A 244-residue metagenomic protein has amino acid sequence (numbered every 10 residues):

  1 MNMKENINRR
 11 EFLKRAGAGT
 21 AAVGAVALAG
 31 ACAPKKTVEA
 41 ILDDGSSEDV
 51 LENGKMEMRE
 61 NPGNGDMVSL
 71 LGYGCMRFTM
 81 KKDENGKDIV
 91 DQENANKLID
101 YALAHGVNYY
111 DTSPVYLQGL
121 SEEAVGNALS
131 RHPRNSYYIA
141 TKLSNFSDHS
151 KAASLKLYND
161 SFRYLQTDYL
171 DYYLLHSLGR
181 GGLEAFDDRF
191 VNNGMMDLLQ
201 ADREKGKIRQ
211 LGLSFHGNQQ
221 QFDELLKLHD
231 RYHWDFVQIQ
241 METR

Functional and structural regions predicted by a protein language model:
N2-V23: N-terminal secretory signal peptides and thylakoid transit peptides that target proteins across membranes
A29-G72: C-terminal segment of N-terminal export signals and the immediately downstream linker at the start of the mature
N61, Y73, Y110, V125 (+3 more regions): Conserved, mostly hydrophobic/aromatic
P62-G65, G126-R134, F162-T167, K227-Y232: Acidic (Asp/Glu)-rich catalytic clusters
C75-V90: Acidic/histidine-rich helix-loop elements that form or flank divalent-metal/phosphate-binding sites at the catalytic
K81-K82, S150-R244: Glycine/proline-rich, positively charged, aromatic-decorated active-site loop/lid region on the catalytic face
T112-A128, L183: Glycine-rich, proline-tolerant flexible connector loops at the mouths of alpha/beta enzymes
G126-A140, M195-A201: Alpha-helix-loop-beta-strand connector modules within alpha/beta enzyme cores
